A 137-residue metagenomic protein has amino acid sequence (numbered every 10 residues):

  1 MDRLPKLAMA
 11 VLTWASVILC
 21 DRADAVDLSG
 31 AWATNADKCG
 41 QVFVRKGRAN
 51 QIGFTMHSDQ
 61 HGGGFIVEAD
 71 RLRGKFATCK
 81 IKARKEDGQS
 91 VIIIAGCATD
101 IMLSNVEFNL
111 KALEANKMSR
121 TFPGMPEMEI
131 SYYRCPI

Functional and structural regions predicted by a protein language model:
M1-V11: Bacterial N-terminal signal peptides that target proteins for export
A10-T13, A23: Cleavable N-terminal signal peptides
L19-A25: Sec/Tat signal peptide C-region and signal peptidase I cleavage site
L28-S29, A33-G74: Short, solvent-exposed loop/hinge segments that bridge or flank secondary-structure elements
G62-E114: Contiguous, well-ordered beta-strand patches that form the walls/edges of small beta-barrel/beta-sandwich domains
F122-I137: Edge beta-strand at a domain terminus
